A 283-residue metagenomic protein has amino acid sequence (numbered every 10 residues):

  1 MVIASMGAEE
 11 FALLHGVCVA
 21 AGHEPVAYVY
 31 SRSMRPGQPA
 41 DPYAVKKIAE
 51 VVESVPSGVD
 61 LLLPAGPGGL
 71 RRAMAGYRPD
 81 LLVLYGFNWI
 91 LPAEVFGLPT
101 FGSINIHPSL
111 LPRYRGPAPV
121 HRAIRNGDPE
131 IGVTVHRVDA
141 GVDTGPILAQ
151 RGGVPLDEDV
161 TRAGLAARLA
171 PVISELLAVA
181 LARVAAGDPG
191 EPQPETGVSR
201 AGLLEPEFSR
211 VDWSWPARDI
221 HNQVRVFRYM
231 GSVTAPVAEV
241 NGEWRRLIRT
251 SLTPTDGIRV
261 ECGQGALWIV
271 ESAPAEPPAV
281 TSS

Functional and structural regions predicted by a protein language model:
M1-Y229, S251-P254, R259-S283: One-carbon transfer enzymes
A235-L247: Short, structured protein-protein interaction patches enriched in aromatics and acidic/basic residues, typified by
